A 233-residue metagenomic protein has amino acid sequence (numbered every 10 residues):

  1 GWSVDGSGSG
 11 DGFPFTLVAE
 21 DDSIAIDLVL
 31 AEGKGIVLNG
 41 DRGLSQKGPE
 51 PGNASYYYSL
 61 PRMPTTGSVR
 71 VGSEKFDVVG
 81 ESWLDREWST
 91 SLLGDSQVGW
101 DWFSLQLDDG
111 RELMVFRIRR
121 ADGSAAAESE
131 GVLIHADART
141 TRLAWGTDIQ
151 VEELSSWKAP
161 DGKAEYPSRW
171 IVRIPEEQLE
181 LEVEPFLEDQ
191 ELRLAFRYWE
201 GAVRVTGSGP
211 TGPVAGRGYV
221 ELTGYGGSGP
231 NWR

Functional and structural regions predicted by a protein language model:
G1-R233: Structured soluble/peripheral alpha/beta segments that form catalytic or ligand/cofactor-binding pockets
